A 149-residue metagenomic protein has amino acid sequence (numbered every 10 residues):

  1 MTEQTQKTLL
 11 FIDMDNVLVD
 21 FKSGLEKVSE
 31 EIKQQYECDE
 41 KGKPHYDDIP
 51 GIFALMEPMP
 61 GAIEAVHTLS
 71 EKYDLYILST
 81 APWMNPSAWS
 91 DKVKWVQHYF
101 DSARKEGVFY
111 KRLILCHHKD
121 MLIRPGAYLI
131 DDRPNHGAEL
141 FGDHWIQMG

Functional and structural regions predicted by a protein language model:
T2-F53: Active-site neighborhood of HAD-like aspartate-dependent phosphohydrolases
V19-K22, K27, I77, M84-A88 (+2 more regions): Short catalytic/ligand-binding loop motif for oxyanion handling, primarily in non-cytosolic enzymes, centered on
E57, A62-D91, V96: Substrate-recognition element of Asp-dependent hydrolases with the DxDx(T/V) motif
W89-A103, E139-G142: Short, aromatic/basic amphipathic alpha-helical patches
D101, G107-A127: Donor nucleotide-activated moiety binding/catalytic core segment of transferases that use nucleotide-activated donors
Y128-G149: Acidic, Mg2+-coordinating phosphoryl-transfer loop and its flanking beta/alpha structural elements, shared across
